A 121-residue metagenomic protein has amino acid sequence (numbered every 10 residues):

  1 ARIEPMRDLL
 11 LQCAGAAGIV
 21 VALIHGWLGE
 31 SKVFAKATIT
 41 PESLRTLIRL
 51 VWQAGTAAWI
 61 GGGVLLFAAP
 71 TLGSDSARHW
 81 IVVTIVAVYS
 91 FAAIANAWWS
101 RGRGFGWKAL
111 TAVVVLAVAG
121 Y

Functional and structural regions predicted by a protein language model:
R2-C13, F67-R78, G120-Y121: Helix-coil boundary and interhelical linker segments in multi-pass alpha-helical membrane proteins
D8, R45, R78-W80, R103-V113: Non-cytosolic membrane-interface motifs at loop->transmembrane helix junctions
G15, I85, K108-V115: Hydrophobic core segments of alpha-helical transmembrane domains in multi-pass membrane proteins
A16, V20-K32, S43-T71, V83-F91: Core segments of alpha-helical transmembrane spans in multipass integral membrane proteins
A35-T40: Membrane-interface interhelical connector segments
L47-R49, T111-Y121: Small-residue-rich segments of transmembrane alpha-helices in multi-pass membrane proteins, especially helix faces
L72-S76, V83-T84, S90-K108, A119-Y121: Membrane-helix boundary connector in multi-pass membrane proteins
